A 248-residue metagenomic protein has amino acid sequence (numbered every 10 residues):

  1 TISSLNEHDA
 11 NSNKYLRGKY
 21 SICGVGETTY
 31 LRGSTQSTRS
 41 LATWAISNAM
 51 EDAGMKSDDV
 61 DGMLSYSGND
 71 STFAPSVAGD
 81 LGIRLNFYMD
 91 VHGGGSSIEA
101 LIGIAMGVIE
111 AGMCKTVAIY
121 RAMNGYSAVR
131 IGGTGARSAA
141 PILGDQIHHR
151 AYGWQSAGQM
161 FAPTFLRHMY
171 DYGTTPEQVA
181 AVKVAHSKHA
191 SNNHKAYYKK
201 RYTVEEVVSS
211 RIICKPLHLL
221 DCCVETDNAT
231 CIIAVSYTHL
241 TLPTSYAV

Functional and structural regions predicted by a protein language model:
L16, Y66-Y120, N124-M160, Y198-V224: Conserved catalytic cysteine-centered active-site region of acyl-thioester-dependent Claisen-condensing enzymes
K19-G33: Generic N-terminal amphipathic, Lys/Arg-enriched alpha-helix
T38-A53, F73, L101-I104, F161-F165: Short, well-ordered amphipathic alpha-helical segments that serve as non-catalytic structural scaffolds within diverse
S47-D59, H168, Y172-G173: Phosphate/pyrophosphate-binding loops at sites that engage ATP/ADP/AMP, CoA/4′-phosphopantetheine, polyphosphate
S57-Y66, F87-D90, V117-A122, E177-V184 (+1 more regions): Beta-strand segments within the central parallel beta-sheet cores of soluble alpha/beta enzyme folds
Q155-T203: N-terminal leader/propeptide and maturation segments of large enzyme subunits in energy/redox metabolism and hydrolases
T238-T244: Conserved small/polar residues in nucleotide/adenosyl-binding loops
